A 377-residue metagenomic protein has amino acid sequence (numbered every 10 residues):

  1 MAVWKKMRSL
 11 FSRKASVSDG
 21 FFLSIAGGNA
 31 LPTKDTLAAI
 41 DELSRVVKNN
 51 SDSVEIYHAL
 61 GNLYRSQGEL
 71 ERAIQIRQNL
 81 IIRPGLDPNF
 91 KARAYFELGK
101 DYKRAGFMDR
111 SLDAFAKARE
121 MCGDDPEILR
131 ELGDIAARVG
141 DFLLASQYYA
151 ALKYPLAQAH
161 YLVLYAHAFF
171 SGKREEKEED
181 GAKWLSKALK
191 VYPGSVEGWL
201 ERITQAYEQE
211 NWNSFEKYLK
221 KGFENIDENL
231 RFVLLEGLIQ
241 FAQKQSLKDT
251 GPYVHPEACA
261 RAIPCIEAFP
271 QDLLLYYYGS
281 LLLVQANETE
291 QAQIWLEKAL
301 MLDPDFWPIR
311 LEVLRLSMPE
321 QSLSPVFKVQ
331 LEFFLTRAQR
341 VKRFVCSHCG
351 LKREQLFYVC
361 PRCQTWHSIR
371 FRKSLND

Functional and structural regions predicted by a protein language model:
S16-E55, A59-Q75, E97-D113, L164 (+1 more regions): Alpha-helical segment of the N-proximal tetratricopeptide repeat
F21, E55, N89-R93, E127 (+5 more regions): Start-of-helix register in tetratricopeptide repeats
A30, Y64, Y95, Y102 (+6 more regions): Residue at a conserved register position within TPR or TPR-like alpha-solenoid repeats
K34, G68, G106, G140 (+5 more regions): Residue-level detector of the short coil/turn that links helix A to helix B within each tetratricopeptide repeat
R45-V46, N79-L80, P84, K117-A118 (+6 more regions): Canonical positions in the second alpha-helix
S51, G85, N89, G123 (+5 more regions): Short coil turns that delineate tetratricopeptide repeat
A59, E97, E131, L164-Y165 (+3 more regions): Canonical tetratricopeptide repeat
